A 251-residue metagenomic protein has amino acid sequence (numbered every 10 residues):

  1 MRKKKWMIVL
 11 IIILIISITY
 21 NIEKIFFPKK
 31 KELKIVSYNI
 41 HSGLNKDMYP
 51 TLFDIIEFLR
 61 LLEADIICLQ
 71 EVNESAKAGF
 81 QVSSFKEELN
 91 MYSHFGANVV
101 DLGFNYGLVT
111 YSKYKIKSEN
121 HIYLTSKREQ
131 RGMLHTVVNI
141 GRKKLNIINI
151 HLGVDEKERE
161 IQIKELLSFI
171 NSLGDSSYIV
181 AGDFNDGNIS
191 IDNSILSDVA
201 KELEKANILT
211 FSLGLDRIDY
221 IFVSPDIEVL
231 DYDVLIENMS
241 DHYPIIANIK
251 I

Functional and structural regions predicted by a protein language model:
R2-E87, D101-F104, K164, I251: N-terminal, active-site-proximal structural segment of metallo-dependent hydrolase catalytic domains
W6-I8, I18-K24, H121-I122, V137 (+3 more regions): Metal-dependent phosphoester-hydrolase catalytic domains
K34-I40, I55-A78, T136, N146-I150 (+5 more regions): Active-site beta-strand/loop signature of hydrolases that rely on acidic residues for catalysis
H41-G43, I116, L152-G153, N185-D186 (+1 more regions): Short, solvent-exposed loop/turn segments at secondary-structure junctions
S42-L44, N120-L124, I150-K157: Surface-exposed cleft-lining segments at the edges of enzyme active sites
K46-P50, E158-I161, V234-L235: Short, solvent-exposed loop/turn segments at secondary-structure boundaries
D47, I66, Q70-K144, E228 (+1 more regions): Structured beta-strand-rich core segments of catalytic domains in phosphoester-bond hydrolases
